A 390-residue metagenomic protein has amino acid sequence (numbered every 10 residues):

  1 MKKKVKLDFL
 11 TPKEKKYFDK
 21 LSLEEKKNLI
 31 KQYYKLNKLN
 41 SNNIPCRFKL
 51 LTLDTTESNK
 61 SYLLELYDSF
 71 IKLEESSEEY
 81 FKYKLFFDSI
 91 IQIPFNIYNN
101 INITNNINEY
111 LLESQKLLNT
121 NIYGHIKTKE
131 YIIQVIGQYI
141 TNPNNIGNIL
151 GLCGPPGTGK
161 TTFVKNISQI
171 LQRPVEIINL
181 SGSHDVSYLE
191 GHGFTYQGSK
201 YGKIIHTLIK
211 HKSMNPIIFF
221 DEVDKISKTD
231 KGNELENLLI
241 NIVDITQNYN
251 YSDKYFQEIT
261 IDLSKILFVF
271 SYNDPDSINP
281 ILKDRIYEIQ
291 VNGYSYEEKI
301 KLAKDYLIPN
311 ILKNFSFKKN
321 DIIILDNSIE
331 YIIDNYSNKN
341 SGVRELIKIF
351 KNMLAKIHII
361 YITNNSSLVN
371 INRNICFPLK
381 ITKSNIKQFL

Functional and structural regions predicted by a protein language model:
K2-T141, N338: Extended, charged alpha-helical coiled-coil/arm scaffolds that mediate oligomerization and mechanical coupling in large
T52-K60, K212, D274-D284, E288-K351 (+1 more regions): Conserved C-terminal "switch" segment of AAA+ ATPases
N145-L180, I209-K210, I240: Walker A/P-loop
T158, S181-D185, T195, V223-I226 (+3 more regions): Conserved nucleotide-binding/hydrolysis micro-motifs of P-loop NTPases
I170-K200, T207, S227, E298: AAA+/P-loop NTPase substrate/partner-engagement loops
P174, S213-I218, N237-L238, Q247-N250 (+2 more regions): Loop/turn-to-beta-strand initiation segments
H211-N215, S252-S271, N320-I324, N374-I381: AAA+/SF3 P-loop NTPase mechanochemical coupling elements
F220-I261: Conserved catalytic/switch belt of AAA+ P-loop NTPases
